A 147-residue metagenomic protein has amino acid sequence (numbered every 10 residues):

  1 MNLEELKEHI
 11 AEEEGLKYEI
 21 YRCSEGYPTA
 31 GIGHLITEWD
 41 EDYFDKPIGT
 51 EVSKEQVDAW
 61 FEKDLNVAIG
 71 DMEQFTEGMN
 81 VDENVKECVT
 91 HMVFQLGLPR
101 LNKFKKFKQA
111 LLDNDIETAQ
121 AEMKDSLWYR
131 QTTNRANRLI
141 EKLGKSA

Functional and structural regions predicted by a protein language model:
M1-G26, H34-I36, V52, Q56-I69 (+2 more regions): Long, amphipathic alpha-helical surface segments
D42-G49: Extracellular beta-sheet repeat scaffolds used for adhesion and glycan interaction
G78-N102: Mid-chain, well-packed structural core segment of small domains
